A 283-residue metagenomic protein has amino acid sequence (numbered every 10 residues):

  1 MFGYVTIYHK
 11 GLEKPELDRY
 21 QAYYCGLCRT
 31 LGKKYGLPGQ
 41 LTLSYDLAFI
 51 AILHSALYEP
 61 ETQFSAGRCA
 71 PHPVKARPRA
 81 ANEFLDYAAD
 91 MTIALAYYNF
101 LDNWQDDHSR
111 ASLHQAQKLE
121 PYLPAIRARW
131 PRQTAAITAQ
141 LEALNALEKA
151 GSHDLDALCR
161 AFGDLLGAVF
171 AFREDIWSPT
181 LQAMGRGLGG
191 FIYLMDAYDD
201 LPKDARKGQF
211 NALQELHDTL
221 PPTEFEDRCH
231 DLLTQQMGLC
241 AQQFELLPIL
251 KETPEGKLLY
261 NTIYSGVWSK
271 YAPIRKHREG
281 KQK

Functional and structural regions predicted by a protein language model:
M1-A183, G190, L194-T234, G238 (+4 more regions): Acidic catalytic motifs of isoprenoid enzymes
